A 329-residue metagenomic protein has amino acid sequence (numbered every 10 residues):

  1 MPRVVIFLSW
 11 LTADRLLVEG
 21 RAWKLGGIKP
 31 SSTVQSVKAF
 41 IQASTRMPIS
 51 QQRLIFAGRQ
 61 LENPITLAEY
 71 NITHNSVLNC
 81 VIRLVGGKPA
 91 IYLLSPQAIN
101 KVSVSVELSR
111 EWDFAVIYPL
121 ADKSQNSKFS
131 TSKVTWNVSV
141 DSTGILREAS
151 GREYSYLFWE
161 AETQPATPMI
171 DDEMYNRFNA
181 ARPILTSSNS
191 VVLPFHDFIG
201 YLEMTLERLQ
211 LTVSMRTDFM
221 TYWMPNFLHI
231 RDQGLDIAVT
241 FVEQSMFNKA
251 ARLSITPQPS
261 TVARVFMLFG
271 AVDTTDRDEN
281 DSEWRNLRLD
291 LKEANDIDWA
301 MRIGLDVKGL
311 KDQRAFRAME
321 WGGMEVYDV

Functional and structural regions predicted by a protein language model:
M1-G87: Ubiquitin system architectures
V85-V329: Protease-labile, long low-complexity intrinsically disordered regions enriched in Pro/Ser/Thr
